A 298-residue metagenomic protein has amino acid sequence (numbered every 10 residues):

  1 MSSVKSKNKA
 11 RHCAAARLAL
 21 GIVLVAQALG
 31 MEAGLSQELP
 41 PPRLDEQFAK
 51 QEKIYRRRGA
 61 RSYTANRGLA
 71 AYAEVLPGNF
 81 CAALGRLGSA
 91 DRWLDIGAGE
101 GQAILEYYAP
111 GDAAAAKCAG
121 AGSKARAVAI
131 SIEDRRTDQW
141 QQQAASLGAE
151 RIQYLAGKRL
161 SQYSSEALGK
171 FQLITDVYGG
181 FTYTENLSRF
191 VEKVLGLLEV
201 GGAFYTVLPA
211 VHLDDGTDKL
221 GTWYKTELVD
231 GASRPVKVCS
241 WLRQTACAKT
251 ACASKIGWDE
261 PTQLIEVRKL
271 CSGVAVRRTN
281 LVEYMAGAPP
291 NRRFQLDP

Functional and structural regions predicted by a protein language model:
E38-G88: Class I SAM-dependent methyltransferase Rossmann-like catalytic core, especially the SAM/SAH-binding loop
S89-E100: Conserved class I S-adenosyl-L-methionine
E100-S161: Class I SAM-dependent methyltransferase SAM/SAH-binding core
Q162-L173: A short acidic, Gly/Pro-enriched loop at the edge of an enzyme's catalytic core that lines a small-molecule cofactor
D176-G179: A short beta-strand submotif of the Rossmann-like class I SAM-dependent methyltransferase core that lines
T182-K193: A short, conserved alpha-helix within the catalytic core of class I
G201-H212: Conserved beta-strand signature within the Rossmann-like core of class I S-adenosyl-L-methionine
K225-D297: Class I S-adenosyl-L-methionine
